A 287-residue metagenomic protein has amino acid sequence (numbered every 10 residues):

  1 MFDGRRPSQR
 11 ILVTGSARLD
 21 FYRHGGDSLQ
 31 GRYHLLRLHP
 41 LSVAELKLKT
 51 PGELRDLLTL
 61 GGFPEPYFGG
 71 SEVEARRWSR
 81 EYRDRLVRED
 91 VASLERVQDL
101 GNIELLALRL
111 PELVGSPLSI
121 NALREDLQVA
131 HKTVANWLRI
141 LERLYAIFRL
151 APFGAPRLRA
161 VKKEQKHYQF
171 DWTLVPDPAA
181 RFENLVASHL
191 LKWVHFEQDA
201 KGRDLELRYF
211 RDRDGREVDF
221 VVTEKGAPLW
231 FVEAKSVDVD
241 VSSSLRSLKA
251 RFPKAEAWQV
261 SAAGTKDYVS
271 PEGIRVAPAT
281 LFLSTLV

Functional and structural regions predicted by a protein language model:
M1-I11: Conserved Walker B catalytic segment
S8, S16-S119, A146: Interdomain motor-coupling "hinge/lid" segment immediately C-terminal to the ATP-binding subdomain of NTP-driven enzymes
R18-D20, V260-D267: Short, polar loop motifs at secondary-structure junctions
E72-P228: Accessory nucleic acid-recognition modules appended to NTPase machines
V218, E233-S236: Terminal-proximal interaction/regulatory segments of ATP-powered molecular machines
V232-A234, P253-A262: Short, hydrophobic beta-strand segments that form beta-sheet elements in well-ordered domains
V237-S247: Active-site-adjacent loop/helix micro-motif of nuclease/hydrolase catalytic cores
G264-V287: Domain-level recognition of nuclease-like catalytic cores that cleave nucleotide substrates
